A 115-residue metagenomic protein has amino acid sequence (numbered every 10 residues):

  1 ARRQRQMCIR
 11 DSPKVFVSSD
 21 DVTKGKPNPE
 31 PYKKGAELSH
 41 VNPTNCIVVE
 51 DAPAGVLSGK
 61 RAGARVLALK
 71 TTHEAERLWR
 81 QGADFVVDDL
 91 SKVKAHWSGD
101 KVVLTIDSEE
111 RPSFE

Functional and structural regions predicted by a protein language model:
A1-I9: Single conserved hydrophobic/aromatic residue that forms the stacking wall/gate of nucleotide- or nucleobase-binding
R10-E115: Asp-based, Mg2+/Mn2+-dependent phosphohydrolase catalytic module
